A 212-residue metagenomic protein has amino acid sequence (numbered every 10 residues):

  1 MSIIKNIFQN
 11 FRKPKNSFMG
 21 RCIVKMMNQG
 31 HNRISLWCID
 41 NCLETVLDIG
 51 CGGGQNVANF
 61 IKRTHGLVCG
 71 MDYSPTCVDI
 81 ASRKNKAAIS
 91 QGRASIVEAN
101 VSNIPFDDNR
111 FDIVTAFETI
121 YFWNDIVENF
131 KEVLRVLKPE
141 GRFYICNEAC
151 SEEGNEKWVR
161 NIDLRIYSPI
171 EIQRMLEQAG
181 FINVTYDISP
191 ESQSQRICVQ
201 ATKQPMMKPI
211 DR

Functional and structural regions predicted by a protein language model:
N28-E44: Conserved alpha-helix/loop element of class I SAM-dependent methyltransferases that forms part of the SAM/SAH-binding
L47-N103: Class I SAM-dependent methyltransferase SAM/SAH-binding core
S102-I113: A short acidic, Gly/Pro-enriched loop at the edge of an enzyme's catalytic core that lines a small-molecule cofactor
I113-D125: A short SAM/SAH-binding and catalytic strip from SAM-dependent methyltransferases
V127-P139: A short glycine-rich, Lys/Arg-flanked "PGG" loop and its adjoining helix->strand segment in the class I
G141-N147: Conserved beta-strand signature within the Rossmann-like core of class I S-adenosyl-L-methionine
L164-A179: Short alpha-helix
I188-R212: Core SAM-dependent methyltransferase catalytic element
